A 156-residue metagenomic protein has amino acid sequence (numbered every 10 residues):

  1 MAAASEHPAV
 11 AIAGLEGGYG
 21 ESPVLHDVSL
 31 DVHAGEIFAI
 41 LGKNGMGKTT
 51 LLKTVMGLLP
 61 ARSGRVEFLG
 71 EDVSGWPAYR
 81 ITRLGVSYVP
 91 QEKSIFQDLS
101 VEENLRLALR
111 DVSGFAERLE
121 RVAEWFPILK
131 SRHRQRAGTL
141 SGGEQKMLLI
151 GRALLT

Functional and structural regions predicted by a protein language model:
G20, P60, W76, V101-L119 (+1 more regions): ABC-type ATPase nucleotide-binding domains, specifically the catalytic core motifs of the NBD
F38-A39, Y88: Short beta-strand immediately N-terminal to the Walker A/P-loop
L41-K43: The feature captures the beta-strand-to-loop junction immediately N-terminal to the Walker
M56: Helix-to-loop junction immediately C-terminal to a conserved catalytic motif
G64-D72, L84, E117-R118, E124: Conserved ABC transporter NBD signature motif
R136-L140, E144: Conserved ABC ATPase signature
A153-L154: ABC ATPase C-loop
